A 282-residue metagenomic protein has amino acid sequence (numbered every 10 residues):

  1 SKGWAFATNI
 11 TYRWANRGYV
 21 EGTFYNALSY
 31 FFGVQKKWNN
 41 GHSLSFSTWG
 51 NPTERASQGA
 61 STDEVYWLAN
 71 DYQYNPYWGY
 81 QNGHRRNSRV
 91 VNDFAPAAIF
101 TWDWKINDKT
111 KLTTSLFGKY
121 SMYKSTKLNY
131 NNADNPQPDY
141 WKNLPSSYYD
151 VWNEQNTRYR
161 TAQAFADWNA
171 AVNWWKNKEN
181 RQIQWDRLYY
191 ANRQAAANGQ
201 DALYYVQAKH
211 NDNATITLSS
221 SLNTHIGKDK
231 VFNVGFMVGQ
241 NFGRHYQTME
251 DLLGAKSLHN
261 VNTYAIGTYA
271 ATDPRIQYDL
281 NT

Functional and structural regions predicted by a protein language model:
S1, V231-F232, F236-T282: Outer-membrane beta-barrel transmembrane domain signature of Gram-negative proteins, especially the mid-to-C-terminal
S1-A15, Y19-Q58, P96-I106: Transmembrane beta-barrel wall of Gram-negative outer-membrane proteins
G3-A7, F31-Q35, A69-Y72, Q137-W141 (+1 more regions): Glycine-rich loops and low-complexity Gly/Arg-rich segments that provide flexible linkers or classic glycine-based
Y12-N16, G50-E54, G118-M122, V238-R244: Transmembrane beta-strands of outer-membrane beta-barrel pores
Y30-F31, P76-G79, Y246: Tryptophan-centric aromatic hotspots in well-structured domains and transmembrane helices
Q35-K37, G41-T101, K124-Q207, T272-L280: Acidic/polar loop-and-plug regions of large Gram-negative outer-membrane beta-barrel proteins
T53, G59-V65, S121, S125-A133 (+1 more regions): Short, solvent-exposed beta-strand-terminating loops
H84-K127, D201-N233, M237, R244-H245 (+1 more regions): Outer-membrane beta-barrel transmembrane strands
